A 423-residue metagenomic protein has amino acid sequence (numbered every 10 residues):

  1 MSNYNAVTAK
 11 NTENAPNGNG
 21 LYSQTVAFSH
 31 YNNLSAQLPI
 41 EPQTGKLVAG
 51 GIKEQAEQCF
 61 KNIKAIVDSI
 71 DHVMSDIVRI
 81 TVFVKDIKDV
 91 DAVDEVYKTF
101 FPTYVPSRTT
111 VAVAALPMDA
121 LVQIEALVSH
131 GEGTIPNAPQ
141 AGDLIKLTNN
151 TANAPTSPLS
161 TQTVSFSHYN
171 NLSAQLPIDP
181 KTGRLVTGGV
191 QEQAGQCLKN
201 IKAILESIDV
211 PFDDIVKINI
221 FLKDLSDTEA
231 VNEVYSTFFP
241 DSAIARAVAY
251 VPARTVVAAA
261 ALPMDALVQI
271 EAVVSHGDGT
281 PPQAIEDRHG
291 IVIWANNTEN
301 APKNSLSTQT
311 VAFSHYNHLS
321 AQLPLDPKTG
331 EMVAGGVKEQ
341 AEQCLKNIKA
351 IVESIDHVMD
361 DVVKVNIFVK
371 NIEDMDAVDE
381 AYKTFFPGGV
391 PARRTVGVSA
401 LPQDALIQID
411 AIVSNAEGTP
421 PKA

Functional and structural regions predicted by a protein language model:
M1-K61, A65-V78, V84-K199, A203-V216 (+3 more regions): N-terminal presequence-like segments and the immediate start of the first folded domain
